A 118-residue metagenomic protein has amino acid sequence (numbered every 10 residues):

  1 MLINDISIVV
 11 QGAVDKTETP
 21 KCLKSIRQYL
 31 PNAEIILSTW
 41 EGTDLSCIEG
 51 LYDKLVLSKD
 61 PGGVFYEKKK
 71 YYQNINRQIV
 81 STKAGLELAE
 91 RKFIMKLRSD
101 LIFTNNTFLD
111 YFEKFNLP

Functional and structural regions predicted by a protein language model:
N4-I6, R27-L37, D53: Short loop->beta transition adjacent to catalytic acidic/histidine clusters or analogous donor-positioning motifs
I6-D15: A conserved hydrophobic helix/loop-capping motif in glycosyltransferases and polysaccharide synthases
D15-Y29: Short, well-formed alpha-helical segments that are part of the catalytic scaffolds of diverse glycosyltransferases
S38-L88: Active-site-proximal specificity loops/subdomain of glycosyltransferases
I94: Short aromatic/hydrophobic "clamp" motif used to bind/position activated sugar donors
L97-R98: Active-site acidic Asp-centered loop
T104-P118: Conserved donor-nucleotide/metal-binding helix-loop-beta segment in metal-dependent transferases, i.e., the alpha-helix
